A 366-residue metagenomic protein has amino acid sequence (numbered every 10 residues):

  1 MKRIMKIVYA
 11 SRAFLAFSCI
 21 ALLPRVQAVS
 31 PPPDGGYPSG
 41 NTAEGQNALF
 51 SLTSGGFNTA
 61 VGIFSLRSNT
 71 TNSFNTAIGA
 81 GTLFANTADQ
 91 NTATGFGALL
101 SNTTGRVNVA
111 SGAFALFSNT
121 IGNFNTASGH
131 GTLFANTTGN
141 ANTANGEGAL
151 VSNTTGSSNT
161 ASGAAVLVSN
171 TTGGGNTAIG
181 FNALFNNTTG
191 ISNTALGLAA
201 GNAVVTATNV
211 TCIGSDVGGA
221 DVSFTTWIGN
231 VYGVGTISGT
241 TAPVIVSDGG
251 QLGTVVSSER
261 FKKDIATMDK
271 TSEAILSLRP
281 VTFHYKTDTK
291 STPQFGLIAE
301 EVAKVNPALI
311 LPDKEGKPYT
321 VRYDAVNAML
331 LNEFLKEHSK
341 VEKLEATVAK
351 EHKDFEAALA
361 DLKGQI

Functional and structural regions predicted by a protein language model:
M1-V255: Glycine- and small/polar-enriched repetitive beta-structure motifs of secreted/surface proteins
S51, S68, A274-V281, V305 (+1 more regions): Structured segments of extracytoplasmic/periplasmic soluble domains in secreted or envelope-associated proteins
S223-Y232, T236-T240, S257-D264, T282-F295 (+1 more regions): Active-site-adjacent substrate-recognition loops and nearby beta-strands within hydrolase catalytic domains
V231, I237-M268, V341, E345-T347 (+1 more regions): A signal for long, low-complexity, Ser/Thr/Asn-enriched, surface-exposed stalk/shaft and domain-boundary segments
T271-A274, I298, L330: Stable alpha-helical elements in mature extracytoplasmic
E301-K317: Active-site and glycan-interaction determinants of carbohydrate-active enzymes
P312-I366: C-terminal intramolecular chaperone/auto-processing assembly modules
